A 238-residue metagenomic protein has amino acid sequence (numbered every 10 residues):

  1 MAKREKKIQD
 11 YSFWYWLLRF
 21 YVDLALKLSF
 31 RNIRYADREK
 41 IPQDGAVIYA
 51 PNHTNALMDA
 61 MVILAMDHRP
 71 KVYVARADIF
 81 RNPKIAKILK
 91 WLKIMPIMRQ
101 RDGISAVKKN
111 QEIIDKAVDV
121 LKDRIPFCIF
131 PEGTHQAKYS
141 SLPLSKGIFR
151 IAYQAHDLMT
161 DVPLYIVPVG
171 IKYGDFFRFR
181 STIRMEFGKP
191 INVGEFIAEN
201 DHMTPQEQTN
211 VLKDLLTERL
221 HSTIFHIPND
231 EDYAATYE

Functional and structural regions predicted by a protein language model:
M1-A50, M61-V62, D67: Membrane-anchoring hydrophobic helices of lipid-metabolizing enzymes
A2-K6, R101, A106-E238: Non-catalytic C-terminal accessory region of glycerolipid acyltransferases and related lyso-lipid remodeling enzymes
W14, I41-A106: Catalytic core of membrane glycerolipid acyltransferases/transacylases, capturing the structured, soluble-facing
D23, A86, F149: Short glycine-/small-residue-rich flexible loop motifs, especially phosphate/cofactor-binding loops
F30-N32, P70, W91, P163: A generic structural signal for alpha->beta connector loops
R31, H53, V107-Q111: A conditional alpha-helix N-cap/helix-loop micro-motif detector
Y35, N82, Q111-I114: Structural motif corresponding to alpha-helix initiation and N-cap regions
